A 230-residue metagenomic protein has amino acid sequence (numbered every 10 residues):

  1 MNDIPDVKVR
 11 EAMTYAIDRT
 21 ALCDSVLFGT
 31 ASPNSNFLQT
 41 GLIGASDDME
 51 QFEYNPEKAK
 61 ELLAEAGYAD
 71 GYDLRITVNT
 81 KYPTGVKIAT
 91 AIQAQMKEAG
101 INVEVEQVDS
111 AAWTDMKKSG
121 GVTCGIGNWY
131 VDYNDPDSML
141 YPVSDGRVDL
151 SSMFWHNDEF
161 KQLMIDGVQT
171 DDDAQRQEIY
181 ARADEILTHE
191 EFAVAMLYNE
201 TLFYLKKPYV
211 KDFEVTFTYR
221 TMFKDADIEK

Functional and structural regions predicted by a protein language model:
M1-V7, L38-K58, Y68, M116-G120 (+2 more regions): Short, solvent-exposed loop/beta-turn-alpha elements that line the ligand-binding surface or hinge of extracytoplasmic
N2-D3, A21-V26, A111-D145, L187-E191: Pocket-flanking alpha-helical
I4-A94, R182, E229-K230: Append "and occasionally in soluble cytosolic enzymes with long acidic Gly/Pro-rich linkers
M13, I76, M96, K117 (+4 more regions): Hydrophobic, well-ordered secondary-structure elements that form the walls of internal hydrophobic environments
C23-S25, I101-E106, V194-M196: Acidic/polar loop patches that form or flank catalytic/metal-binding clefts of enzymes that bind anionic ligands
G29-S32, W129-V131, L197-F203: Short, solvent-exposed turn/loop segments enriched in Gly/Ser/Thr/Pro and often Arg
A64-V131, D173, L202: Ligand/substrate-recognition segments at binding pockets and active sites
M164, D173-L187: Short amphipathic alpha-helical coiled-coil/interface segments
